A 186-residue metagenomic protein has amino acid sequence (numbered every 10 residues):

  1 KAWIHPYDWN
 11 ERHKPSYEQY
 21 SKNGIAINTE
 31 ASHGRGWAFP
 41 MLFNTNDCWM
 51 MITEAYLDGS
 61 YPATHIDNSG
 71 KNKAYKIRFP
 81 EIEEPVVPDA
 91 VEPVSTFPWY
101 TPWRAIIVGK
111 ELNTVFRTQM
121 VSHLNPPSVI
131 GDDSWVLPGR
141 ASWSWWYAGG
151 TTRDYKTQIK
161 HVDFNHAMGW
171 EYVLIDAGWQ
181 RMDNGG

Functional and structural regions predicted by a protein language model:
K1-N125: N-terminal accessory beta-strand-rich subdomains and adjacent acidic, glycine-rich linkers that precede catalytic cores
N68, V129-D132, M168: Glycine-rich loops and low-complexity Gly/Arg-rich segments that provide flexible linkers or classic glycine-based
K73-A74, P127-I130, F164: Short, surface-exposed linear patches
P98, H123-S144: Feature activates predominantly on carbohydrate-active enzymes
S142-G186: Aromatic-lined carbohydrate-binding/catalytic grooves of carbohydrate-active enzymes
